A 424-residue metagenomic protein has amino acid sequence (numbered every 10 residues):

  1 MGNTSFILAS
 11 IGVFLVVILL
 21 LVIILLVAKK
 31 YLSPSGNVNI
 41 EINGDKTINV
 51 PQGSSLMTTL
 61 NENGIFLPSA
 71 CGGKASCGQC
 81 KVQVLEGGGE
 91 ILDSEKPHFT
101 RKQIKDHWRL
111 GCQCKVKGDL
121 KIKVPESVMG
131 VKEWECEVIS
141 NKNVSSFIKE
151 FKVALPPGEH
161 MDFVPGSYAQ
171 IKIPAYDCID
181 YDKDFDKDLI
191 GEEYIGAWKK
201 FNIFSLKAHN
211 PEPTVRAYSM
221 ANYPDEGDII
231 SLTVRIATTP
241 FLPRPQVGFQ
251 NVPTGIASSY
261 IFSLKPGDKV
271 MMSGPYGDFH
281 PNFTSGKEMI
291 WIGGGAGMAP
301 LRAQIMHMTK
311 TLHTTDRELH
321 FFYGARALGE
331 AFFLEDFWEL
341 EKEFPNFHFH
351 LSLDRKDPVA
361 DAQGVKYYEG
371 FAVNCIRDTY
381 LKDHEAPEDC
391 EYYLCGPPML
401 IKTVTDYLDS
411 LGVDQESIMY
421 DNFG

Functional and structural regions predicted by a protein language model:
G2-G73, V84-K105, K310, T315-G424: Reductase modules of NAD(P)H-dependent flavoproteins
L20-V27, P97-E159, I179: Fe-S ferredoxin-like electron-transfer domains and their immediately adjacent linker/connector regions across
P68-G78, G111-K115: Cysteine-centered iron-sulfur cluster-binding motifs in ferredoxin-type domains/subunits of redox enzymes
S127-C136, A208-R216, A331: Short coil-to-beta-strand transition motifs
I139-P266, S352-K356: Ferredoxin-reductase
Y260, S273-K287: A short, basic/flexible loop-to-alpha-helix module at the beginning of a structural domain
